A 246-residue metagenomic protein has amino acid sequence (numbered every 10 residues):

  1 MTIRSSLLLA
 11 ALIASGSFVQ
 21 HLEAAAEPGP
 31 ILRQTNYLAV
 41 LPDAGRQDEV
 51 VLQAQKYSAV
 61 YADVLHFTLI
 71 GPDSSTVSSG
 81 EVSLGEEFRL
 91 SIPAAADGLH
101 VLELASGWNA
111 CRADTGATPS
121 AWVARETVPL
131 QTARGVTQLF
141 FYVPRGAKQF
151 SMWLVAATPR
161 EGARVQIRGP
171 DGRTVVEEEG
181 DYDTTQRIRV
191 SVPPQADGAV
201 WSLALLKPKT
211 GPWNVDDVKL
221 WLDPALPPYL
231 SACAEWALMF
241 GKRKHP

Functional and structural regions predicted by a protein language model:
M1-L8: Bacterial N-terminal signal peptides that target proteins for export
L9-S17: Bacterial N-terminal signal peptides
F18-P246: Acidic, Ser/Thr/Pro
